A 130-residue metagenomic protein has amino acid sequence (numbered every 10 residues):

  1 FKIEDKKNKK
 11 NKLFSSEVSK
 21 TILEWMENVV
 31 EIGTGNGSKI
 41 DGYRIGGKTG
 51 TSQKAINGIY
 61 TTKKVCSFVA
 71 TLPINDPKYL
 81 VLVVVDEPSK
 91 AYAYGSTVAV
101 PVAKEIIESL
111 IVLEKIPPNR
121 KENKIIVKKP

Functional and structural regions predicted by a protein language model:
F1-K10, E17, L23-K115: Active-site beta-strand/loop architecture of penicillin-binding DD-peptidases
P117-P130: Short, highly charged C-terminal tails/helix-capping segments
